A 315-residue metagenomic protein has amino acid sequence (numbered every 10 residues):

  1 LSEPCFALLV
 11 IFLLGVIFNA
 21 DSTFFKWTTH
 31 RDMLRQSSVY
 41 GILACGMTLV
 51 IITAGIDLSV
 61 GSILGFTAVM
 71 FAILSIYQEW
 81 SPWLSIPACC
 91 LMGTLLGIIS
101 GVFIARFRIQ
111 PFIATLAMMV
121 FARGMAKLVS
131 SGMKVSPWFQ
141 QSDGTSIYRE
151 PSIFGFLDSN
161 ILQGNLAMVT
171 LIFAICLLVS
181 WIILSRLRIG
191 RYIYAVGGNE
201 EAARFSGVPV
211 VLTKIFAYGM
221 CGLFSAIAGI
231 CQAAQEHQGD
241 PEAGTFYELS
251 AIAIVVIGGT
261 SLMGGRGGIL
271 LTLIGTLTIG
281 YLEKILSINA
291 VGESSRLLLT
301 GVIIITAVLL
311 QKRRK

Functional and structural regions predicted by a protein language model:
L1-L13, G198, F205-L212, L282-K315: Cytosolic-side transmembrane-helix boundaries in multi-pass membrane proteins
L1-S38, I230, A234-G239: Helix-loop-helix hairpins and the membrane-proximal interhelical loops of multi-pass alpha-helical transport proteins
L9-F25, T53, V129, S180-R188: Structural signal for alpha-helical transmembrane segments and their membrane-water exit/capping regions in multi-pass
F12-V16, K26-Q78, F103-I109, A253-V255 (+2 more regions): Single transmembrane alpha-helix segments in multi-pass membrane proteins
E79-M119, I274-G275: Alpha-helical transmembrane segments within multi-pass membrane transporters and channels
S81, S85-I86, L95-S100, I104 (+1 more regions): Helix-loop-helix "hairpin" substructures at the membrane interface of multi-pass membrane proteins
F112-L187, I215-F216, E236-P241, V291: Transmembrane helix-bundle core of multi-pass membrane transporters and related energy-transducing complexes
Y218-G219, F224-S225, Q235-G301: Transmembrane alpha-helical segments in multi-pass inner-membrane proteins
